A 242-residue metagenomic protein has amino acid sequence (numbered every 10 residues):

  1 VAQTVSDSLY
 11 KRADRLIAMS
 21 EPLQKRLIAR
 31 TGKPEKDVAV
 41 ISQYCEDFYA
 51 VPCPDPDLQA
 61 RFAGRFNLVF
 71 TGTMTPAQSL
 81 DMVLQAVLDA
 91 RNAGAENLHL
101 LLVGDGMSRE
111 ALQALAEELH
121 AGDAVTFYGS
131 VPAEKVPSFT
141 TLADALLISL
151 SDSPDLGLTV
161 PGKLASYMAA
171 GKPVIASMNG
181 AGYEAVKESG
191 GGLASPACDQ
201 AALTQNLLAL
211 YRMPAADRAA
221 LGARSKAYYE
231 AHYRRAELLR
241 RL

Functional and structural regions predicted by a protein language model:
V1-L16: Membrane-proximal helix-turn-helix segments that form the acceptor-binding/catalytic region of lipid-linked
P22, I41-Y44: Carbohydrate-associated surface elements
I28-A29, K36, Y44-A60, S79: Acidic anion/phosphate-binding donor-loop and adjacent secondary structure in glycosyltransferase catalytic cores
A29, A209, A216-H232: A short, well-ordered alpha-helix in the C-terminal region of glycosyltransferases
Q59-L88, L101: Conserved donor-binding/catalytic core segment of Leloir-type glycosyltransferases
R65, V103, E110-P137: Nucleotide-activated donor-binding/catalytic signature segment of Leloir-type glycosyltransferases, i.e., the conserved
A145-I148, S166-S177: Short hydrophobic beta-strand element within catalytic cores of glycosyltransferases and related nucleotide-activated
E188-S189, L193-Q200, A209-A215: Conserved acidic donor-binding segment of nucleotide-sugar-dependent glycosyltransferases
